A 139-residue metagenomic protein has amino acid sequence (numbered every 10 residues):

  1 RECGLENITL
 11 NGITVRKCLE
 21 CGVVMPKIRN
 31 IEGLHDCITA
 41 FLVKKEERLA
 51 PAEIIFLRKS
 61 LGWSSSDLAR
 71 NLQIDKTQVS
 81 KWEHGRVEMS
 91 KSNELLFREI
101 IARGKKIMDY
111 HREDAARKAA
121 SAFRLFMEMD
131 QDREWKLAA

Functional and structural regions predicted by a protein language model:
R1-R48, K106-K136: N-terminal flexible/basic segments that precede or flank functional cores
E47-W63: Short, amphipathic alpha-helical "recognition" segments used to contact nucleic acids or chromatin
L57, S64-R70, V79: Short alpha-helical "recognition helix" segments of helix-turn-helix
Q73-M89: Recognition helix of helix-turn-helix/homeodomain-like DNA-binding domains that insert into the DNA major groove
R86-R98: Short, basic-rich loop-to-helix N-cap that marks the start of a DNA-contacting helix
I100-K105: Short, basic amphipathic alpha-helical segments that act as recognition/interaction helices in nucleic-acid-binding
